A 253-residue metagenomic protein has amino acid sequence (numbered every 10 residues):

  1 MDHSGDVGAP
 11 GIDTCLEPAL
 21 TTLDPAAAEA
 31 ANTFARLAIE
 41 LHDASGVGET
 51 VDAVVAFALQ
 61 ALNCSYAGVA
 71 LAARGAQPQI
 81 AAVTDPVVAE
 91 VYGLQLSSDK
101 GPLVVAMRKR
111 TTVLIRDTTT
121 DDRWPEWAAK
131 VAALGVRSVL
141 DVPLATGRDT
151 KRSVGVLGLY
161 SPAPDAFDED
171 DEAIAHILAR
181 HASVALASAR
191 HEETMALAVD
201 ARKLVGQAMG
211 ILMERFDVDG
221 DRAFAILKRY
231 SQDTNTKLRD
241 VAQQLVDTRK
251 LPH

Functional and structural regions predicted by a protein language model:
D2, Y160-H176: Regulatory loop-to-helix N-cap segments in sensory/regulatory domains that couple ligand/signal detection
D2-D6, L23-A35, I39-I80, E90-Y92 (+3 more regions): Helix-loop-beta substructure at the N-terminus of cytosolic sensory domains that couple signal/ligand detection
D13-C15, E172, H176-S183: Allosteric cytosolic regulatory segments
P25-R36, H42, G46, S183-D200 (+1 more regions): Signal-transducing alpha-helical linker
L71-A72, Q77, V88-R123, A129-R137: Regulatory sensory and allosteric helical modules in signal-transduction proteins and certain transcription factors
A128, R148-S161: Sensory beta-strand/linker motifs that couple input domains to effectors
S138-G147: Short hydrophobic beta-strand micro-motif common in sensory/regulatory domains
H191-H253: Signal-transducing coiled-coil/dimerization helices and immediately adjacent hinge/linker segments that couple sensory
